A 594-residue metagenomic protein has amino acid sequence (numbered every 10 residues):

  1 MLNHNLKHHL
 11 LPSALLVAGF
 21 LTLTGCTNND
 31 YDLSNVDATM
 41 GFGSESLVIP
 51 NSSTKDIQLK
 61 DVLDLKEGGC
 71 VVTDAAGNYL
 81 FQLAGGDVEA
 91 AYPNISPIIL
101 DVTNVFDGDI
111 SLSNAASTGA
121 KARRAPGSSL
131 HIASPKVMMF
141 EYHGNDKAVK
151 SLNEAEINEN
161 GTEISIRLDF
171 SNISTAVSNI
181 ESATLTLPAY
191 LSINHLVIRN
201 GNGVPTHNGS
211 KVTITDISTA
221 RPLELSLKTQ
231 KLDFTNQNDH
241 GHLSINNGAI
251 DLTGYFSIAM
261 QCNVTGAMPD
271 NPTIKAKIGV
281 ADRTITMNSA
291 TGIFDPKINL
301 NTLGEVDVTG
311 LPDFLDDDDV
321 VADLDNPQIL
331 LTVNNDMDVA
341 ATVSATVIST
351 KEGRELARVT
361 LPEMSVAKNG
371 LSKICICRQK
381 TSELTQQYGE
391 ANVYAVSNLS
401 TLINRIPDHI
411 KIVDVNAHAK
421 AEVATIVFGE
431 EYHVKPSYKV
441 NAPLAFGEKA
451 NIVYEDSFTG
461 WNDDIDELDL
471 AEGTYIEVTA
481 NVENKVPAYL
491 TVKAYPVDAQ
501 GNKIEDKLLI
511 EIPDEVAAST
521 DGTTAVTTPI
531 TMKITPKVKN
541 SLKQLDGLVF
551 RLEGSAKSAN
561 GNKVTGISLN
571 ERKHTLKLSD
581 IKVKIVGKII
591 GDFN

Functional and structural regions predicted by a protein language model:
M1-G25: Sec-dependent bacterial lipoprotein signal peptides
C26-N594: Extracellular/secretory-pathway and virion-surface proteins
